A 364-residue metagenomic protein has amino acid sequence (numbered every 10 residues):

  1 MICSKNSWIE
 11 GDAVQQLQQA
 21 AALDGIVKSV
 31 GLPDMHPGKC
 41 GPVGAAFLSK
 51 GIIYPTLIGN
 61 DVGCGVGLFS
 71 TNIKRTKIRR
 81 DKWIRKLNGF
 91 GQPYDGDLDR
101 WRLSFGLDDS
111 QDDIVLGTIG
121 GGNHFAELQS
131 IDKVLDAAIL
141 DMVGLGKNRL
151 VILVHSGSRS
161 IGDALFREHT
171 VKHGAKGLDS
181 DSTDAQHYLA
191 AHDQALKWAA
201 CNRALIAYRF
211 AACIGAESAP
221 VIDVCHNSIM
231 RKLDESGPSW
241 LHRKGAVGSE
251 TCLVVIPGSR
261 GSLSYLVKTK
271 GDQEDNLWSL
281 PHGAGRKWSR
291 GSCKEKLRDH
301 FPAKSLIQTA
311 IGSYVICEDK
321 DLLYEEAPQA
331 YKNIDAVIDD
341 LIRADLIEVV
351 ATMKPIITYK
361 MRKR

Functional and structural regions predicted by a protein language model:
M1-Q16, D24-V30, P37-F47, G51-P55 (+3 more regions): Domain-length cofactor-binding catalytic modules of enzymes
A21: Glycine-rich loop/turn
T71-R75: Acidic, low-complexity central loop/insert segments
G96-L98: Short linear motifs in intrinsically disordered/low-complexity regions
